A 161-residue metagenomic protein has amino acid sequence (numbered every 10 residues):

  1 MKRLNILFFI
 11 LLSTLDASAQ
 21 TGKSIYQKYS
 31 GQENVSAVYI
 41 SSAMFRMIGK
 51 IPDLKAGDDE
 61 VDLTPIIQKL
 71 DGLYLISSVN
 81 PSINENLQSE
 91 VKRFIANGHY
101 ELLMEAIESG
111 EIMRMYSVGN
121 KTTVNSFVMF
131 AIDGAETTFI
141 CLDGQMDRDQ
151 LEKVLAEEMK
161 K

Functional and structural regions predicted by a protein language model:
M1-I25: Bacterial Sec-dependent N-terminal signal peptides
S24-S82, N86: Early exported N-terminus immediately downstream of N-terminal targeting peptides
Q32-V35, Q68-L70, E108-G110, V124 (+1 more regions): Extracytoplasmic
S41, S109, I132-G134: Short strand-coil-strand connectors
I48-K50, I112-S117: Short, solvent-exposed polar/charged micro-motifs at secondary-structure junctions
L73-E111: Mid-length scaffold segments of soluble, non-membrane domains
Y116-D147: A short, solvent-exposed beta-edge/loop patch
E152-K161: A recognition module on extended beta-rich or small alphabeta surfaces enriched in W/G with H and D/E
